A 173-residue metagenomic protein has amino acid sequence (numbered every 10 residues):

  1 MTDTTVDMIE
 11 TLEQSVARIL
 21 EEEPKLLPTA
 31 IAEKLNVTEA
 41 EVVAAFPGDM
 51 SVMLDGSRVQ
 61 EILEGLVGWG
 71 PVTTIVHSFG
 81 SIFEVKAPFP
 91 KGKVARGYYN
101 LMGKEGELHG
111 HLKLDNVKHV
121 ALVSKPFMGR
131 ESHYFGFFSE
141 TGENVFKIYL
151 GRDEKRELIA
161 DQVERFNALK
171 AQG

Functional and structural regions predicted by a protein language model:
M1-G173: Eukaryotic intrinsically disordered, low-complexity regulatory linkers and tails enriched in Ser/Thr/Pro
